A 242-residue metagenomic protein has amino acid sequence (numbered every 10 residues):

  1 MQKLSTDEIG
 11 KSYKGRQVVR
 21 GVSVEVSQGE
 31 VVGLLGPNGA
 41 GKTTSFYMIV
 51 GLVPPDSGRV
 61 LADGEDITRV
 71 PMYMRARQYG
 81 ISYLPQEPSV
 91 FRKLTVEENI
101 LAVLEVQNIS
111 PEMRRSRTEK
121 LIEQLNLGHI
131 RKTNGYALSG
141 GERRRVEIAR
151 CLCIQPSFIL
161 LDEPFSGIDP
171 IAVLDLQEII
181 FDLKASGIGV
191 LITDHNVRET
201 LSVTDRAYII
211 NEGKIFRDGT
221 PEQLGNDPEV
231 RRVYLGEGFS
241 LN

Functional and structural regions predicted by a protein language model:
L35-P37: The feature captures the beta-strand-to-loop junction immediately N-terminal to the Walker
V50: Helix-to-loop junction immediately C-terminal to a conserved catalytic motif
G58-D66, R77-Y79, R117: Conserved ABC transporter NBD signature motif
K93-L101: Short coil-to-helix segment of the ABC ATPase nucleotide-binding domain corresponding to the Q-loop/switch region
L101, E112-I130, E178-F181: Conserved ABC ATPase "signature" region
N134-L138, E142: Conserved ABC ATPase signature
Q155: Conserved catalytic motifs of ABC-family nucleotide-binding domains
